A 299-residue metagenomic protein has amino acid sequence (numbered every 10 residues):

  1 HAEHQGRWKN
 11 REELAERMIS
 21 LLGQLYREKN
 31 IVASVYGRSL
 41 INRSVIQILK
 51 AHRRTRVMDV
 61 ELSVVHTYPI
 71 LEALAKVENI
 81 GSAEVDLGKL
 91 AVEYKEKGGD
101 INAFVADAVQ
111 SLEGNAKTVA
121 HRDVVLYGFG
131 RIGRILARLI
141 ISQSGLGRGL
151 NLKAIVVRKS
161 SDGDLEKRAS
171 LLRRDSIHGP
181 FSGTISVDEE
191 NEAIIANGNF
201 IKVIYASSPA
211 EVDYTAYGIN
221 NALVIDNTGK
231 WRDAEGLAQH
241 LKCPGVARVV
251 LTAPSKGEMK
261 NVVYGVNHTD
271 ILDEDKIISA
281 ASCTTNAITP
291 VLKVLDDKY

Functional and structural regions predicted by a protein language model:
H1-Y299: N-terminal Rossmann-like NAD(P) cofactor-binding subdomain of oxidoreductases, focused on the glycine-rich
